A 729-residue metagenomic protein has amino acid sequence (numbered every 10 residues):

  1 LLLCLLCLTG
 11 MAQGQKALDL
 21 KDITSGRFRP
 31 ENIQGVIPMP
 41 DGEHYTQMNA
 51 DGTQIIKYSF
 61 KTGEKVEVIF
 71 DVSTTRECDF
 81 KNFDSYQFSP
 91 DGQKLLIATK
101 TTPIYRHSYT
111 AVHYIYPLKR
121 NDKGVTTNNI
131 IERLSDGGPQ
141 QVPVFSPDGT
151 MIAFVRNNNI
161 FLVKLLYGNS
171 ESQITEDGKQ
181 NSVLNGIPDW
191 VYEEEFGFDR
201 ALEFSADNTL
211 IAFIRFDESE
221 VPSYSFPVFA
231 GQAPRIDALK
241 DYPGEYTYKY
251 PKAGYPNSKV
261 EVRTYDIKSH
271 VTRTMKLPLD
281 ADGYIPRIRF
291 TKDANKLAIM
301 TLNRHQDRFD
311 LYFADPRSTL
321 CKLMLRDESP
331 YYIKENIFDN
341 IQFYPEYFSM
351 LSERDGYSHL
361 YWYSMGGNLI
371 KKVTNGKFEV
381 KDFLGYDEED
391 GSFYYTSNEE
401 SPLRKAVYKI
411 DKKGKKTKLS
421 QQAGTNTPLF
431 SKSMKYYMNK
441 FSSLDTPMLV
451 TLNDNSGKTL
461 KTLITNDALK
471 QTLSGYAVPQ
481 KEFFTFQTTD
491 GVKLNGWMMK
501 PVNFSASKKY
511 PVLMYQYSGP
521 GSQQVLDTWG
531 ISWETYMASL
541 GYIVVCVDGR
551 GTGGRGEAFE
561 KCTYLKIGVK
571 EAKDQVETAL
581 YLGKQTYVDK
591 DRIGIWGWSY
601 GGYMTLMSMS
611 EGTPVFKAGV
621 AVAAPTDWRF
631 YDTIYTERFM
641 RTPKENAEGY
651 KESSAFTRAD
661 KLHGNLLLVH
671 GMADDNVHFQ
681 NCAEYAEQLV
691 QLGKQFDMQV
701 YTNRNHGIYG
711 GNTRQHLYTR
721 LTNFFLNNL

Functional and structural regions predicted by a protein language model:
L20, T24-S25, V68-D79, S172-E194 (+7 more regions): Surface-exposed loop and turn segments in beta-propeller and other repeat-based domains that flank or scaffold
E31-V36, F80-Q87, I187-D207, E261 (+2 more regions): Signature of short aromatic-glycine-proline-rich micro-motifs recurring in repeat-based ectodomains
I33-I37, E43-I55, E67, D84 (+15 more regions): Non-catalytic accessory segments flanking enzyme active sites
T46-G52, S59, F88-P90, L96-H107 (+15 more regions): Beta-strand C-termini and the immediately following turn/loop, strongest in propeller blades
G63-E64, K100-Y105, Y109-V112, I174-L202 (+3 more regions): Predominantly five- to eight-bladed beta-propeller fold
E64-T102, N129-P139, E328-Y331, K377: Blade-loop segments of beta-propeller domains
H107-F161, Y167-A201: Asp-box/WD-like beta-propeller blade repeats and closely related beta-sheet repeat scaffolds
A294, N426-L729: Serine-hydrolase catalytic core recognition
